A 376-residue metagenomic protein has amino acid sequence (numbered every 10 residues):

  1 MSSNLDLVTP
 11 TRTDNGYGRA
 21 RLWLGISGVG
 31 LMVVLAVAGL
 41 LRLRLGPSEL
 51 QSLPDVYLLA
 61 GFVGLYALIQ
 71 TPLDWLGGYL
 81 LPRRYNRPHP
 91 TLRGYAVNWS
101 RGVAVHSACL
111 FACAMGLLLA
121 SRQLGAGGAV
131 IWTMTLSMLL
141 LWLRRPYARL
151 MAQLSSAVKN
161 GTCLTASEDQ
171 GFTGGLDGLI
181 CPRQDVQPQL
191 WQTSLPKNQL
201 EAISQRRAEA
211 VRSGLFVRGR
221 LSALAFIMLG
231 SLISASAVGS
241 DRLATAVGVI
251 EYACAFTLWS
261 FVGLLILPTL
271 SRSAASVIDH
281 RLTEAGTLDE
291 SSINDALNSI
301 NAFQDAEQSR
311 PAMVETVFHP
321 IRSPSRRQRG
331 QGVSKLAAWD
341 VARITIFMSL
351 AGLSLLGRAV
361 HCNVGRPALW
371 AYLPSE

Functional and structural regions predicted by a protein language model:
M1-L243, I266-R358, V364-E376: Polar-ligand-bearing catalytic/cofactor-coordination segments of membrane-embedded or membrane-tethered inner-membrane
S236, L243-L258: Loop-to-helix entry and N-terminal half of a specific, functionally important transmembrane alpha helix in multi-pass
A253-T269: Hydrophobic alpha-helical transmembrane segments of polytopic membrane proteins
